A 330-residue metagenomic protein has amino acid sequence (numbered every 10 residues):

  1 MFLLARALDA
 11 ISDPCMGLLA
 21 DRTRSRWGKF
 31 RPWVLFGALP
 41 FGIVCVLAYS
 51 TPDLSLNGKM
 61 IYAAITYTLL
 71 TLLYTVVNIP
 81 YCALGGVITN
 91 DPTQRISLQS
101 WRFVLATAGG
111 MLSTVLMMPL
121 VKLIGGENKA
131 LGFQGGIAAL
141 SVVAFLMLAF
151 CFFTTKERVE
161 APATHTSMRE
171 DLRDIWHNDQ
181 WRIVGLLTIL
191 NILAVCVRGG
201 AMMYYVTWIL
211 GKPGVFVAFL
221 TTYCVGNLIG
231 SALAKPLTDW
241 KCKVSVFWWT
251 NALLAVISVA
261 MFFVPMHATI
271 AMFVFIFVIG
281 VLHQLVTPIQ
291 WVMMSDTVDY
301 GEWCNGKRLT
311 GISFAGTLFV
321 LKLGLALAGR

Functional and structural regions predicted by a protein language model:
M1-R330: Membrane-embedded alpha-helical bundles of multi-pass transporters/translocases, especially carrier/permease families
